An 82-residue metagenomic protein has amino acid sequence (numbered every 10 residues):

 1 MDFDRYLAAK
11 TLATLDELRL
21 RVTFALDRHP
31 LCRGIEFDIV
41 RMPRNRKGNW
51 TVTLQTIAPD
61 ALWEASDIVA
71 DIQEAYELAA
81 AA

Functional and structural regions predicted by a protein language model:
F3-A9, D67, Q73-A82: Short, charged, intrinsically disordered terminal tails
D4-E36: N-terminal acidic leader/helix
L7-T11, W50-W63: A short interface-forming secondary-structure element
T14-L18, D60, E64, I68: Short amphipathic alpha-helical segments
A25, M42, I57-P59: Generic structural motif
L31-T53: Short edge beta-strands and adjacent turn/loop segments
I39, V52, A65-I72: Generic hydrophobic, helix-prone segments enriched in Leu/Val/Ile
